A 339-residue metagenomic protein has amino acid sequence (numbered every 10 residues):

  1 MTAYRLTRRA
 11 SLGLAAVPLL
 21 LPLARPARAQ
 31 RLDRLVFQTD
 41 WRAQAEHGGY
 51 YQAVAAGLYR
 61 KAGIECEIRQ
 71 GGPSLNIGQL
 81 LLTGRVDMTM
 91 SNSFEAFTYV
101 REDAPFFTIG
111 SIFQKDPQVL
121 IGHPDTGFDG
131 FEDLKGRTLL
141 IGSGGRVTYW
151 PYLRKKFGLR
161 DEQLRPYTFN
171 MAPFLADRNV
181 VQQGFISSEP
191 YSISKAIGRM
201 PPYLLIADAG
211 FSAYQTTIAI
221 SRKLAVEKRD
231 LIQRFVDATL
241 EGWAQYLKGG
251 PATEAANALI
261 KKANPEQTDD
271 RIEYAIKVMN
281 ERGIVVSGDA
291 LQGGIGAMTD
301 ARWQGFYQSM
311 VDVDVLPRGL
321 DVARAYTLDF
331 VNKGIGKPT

Functional and structural regions predicted by a protein language model:
T2-P18: N-terminal secretory signal peptides and thylakoid transit peptides that target proteins across membranes
A24-P26: N-terminal signal peptide c-region/cleavage motif recognized by signal peptidases
A29-S187, L205-I206, S212: Short, glycine-/small- and polar/acidic-enriched structural segments that line small-molecule recognition paths
L58-K61, F157-L159, A196-G198, E266-D269 (+1 more regions): Short helix-capping segments at alpha-helix termini
F94-E95, F169-E266: Pocket-lining segment of extracytoplasmic ligand-binding domains
L159-L164, Y203, N264-N280, L316-R324: Short, surface-exposed acidic
V226-V313: Secondary-structure end/capping motifs
D300-T339: Conserved C-terminal helix/tail region of periplasmic/extracytoplasmic solute-binding proteins
